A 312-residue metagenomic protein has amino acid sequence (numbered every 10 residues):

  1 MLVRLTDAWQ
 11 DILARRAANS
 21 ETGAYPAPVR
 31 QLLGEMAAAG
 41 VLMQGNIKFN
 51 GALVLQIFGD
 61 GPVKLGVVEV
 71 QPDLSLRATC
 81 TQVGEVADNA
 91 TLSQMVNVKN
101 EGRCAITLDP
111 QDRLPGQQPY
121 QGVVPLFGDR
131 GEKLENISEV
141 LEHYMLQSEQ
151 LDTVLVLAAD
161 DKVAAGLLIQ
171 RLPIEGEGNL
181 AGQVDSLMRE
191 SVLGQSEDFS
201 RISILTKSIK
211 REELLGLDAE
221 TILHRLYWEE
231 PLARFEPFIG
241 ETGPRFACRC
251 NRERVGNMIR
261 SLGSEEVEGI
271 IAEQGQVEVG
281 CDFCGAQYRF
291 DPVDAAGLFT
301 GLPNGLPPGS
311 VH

Functional and structural regions predicted by a protein language model:
M1-F238: Interaction interfaces in information-processing and related assembly proteins
R201-H312: Cys/His-clustered metal-coordination modules, chiefly Zn-binding fingers
